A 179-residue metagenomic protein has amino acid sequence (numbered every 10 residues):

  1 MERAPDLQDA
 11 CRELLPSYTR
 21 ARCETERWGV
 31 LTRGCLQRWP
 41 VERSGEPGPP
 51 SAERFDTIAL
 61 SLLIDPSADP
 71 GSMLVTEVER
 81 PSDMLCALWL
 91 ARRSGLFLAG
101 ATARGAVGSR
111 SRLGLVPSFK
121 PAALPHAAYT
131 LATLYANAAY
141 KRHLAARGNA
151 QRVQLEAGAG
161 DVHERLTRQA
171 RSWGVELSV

Functional and structural regions predicted by a protein language model:
M1-I64: Extended, charge-enriched "interface" segments that sit outside catalytic cores
M1-Y18, F97-L115: Terminal amphipathic helices with adjacent charged low-complexity linkers/tails
R3-A10, E46-P47, R80, F97-A99 (+2 more regions): General structural signal for secondary-structure boundaries
T19, T25, T32, T57 (+4 more regions): Residue-identity detector for threonine
C23, R54, R80, P121-L124 (+1 more regions): Intrinsic-disorder/low-complexity, polar/charged segments
W39, G45-P66, L74-P81, A87 (+1 more regions): C-terminal amphipathic alpha-helical interaction region
A59-I64, A68, L85-R104, V116 (+1 more regions): Active-site capping/gating regions of soluble enzymes
S72-P81, G114-A122: Conserved short loop/turn motifs at secondary-structure junctions
